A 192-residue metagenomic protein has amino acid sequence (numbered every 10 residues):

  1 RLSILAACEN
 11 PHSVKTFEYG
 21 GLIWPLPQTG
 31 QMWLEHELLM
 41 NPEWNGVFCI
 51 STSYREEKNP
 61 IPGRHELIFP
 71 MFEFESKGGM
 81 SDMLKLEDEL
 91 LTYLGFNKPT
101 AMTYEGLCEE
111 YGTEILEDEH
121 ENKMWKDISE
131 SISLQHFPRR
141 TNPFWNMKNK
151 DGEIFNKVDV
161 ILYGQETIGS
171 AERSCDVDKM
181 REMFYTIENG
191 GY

Functional and structural regions predicted by a protein language model:
R1-E73: Class II aminoacyl-tRNA synthetase-like tRNA-binding/catalytic domains
E9-T16, S81-R173, K179-Y192: Metal-assisted phosphate- and nucleotidyl-transfer catalytic regions
G21, Q28, M32, P42-N45 (+6 more regions): Generic recognition of stable, solvent-exposed alpha-helical segments in well-folded globular domains
L34, E56-K58, P62, K77 (+4 more regions): Residues in flexible loops and secondary-structure boundaries
M71-S76, V160: Short, hydrophobic beta-strand segments
